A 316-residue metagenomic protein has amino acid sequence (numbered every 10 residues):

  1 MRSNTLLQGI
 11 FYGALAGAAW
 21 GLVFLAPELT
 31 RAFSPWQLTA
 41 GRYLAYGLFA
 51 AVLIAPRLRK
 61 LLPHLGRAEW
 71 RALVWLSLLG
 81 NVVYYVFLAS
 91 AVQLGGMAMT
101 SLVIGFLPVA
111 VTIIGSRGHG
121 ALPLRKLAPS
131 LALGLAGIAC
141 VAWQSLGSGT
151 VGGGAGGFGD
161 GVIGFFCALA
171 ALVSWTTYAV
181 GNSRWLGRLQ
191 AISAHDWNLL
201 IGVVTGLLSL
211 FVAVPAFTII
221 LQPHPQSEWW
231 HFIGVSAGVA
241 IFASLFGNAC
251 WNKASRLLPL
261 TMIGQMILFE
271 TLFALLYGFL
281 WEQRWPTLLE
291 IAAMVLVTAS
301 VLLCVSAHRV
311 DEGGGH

Functional and structural regions predicted by a protein language model:
M1-A40, G149-G187, L207, H316: Glycine-/small-residue-enriched transmembrane alpha-helix faces in small-molecule transporters and effluxers
Q8-A16, K60-F87, I163-A171, I220 (+2 more regions): Loop-to-transmembrane-helix transition segments
F11, G17, G41, N81 (+3 more regions): Helix-helix packing/entry segments at the starts of transmembrane helices
A19-F24, A55-I104, C140, A240-L258: Specific transmembrane alpha-helical segments of multi-pass solute transporters/efflux pumps, especially DMT/EamA
A32-V83, P108-I114, V173-G181, N198-I219: Transmembrane alpha-helices of multi-pass small-molecule transport proteins
Y43, W143, L260, G264 (+1 more regions): C-terminal-most transmembrane helix of multi-pass membrane proteins
A50, I54, P123-G152, L289-H308: Hydrophobic transmembrane alpha-helices of multi-pass small-molecule transport proteins
L53-R57, L107-A132, A142, L272-I291: C-terminal transmembrane-helix exit sites in multi-pass transporters
